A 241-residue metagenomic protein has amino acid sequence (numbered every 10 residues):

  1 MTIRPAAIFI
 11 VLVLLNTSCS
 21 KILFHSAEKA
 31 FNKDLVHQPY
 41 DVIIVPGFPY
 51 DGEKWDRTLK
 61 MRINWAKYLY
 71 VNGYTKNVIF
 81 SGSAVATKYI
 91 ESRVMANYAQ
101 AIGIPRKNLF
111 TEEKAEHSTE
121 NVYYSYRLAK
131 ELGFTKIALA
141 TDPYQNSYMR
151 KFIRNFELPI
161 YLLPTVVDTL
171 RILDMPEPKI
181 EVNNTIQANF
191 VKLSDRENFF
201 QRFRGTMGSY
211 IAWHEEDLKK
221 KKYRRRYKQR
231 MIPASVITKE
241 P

Functional and structural regions predicted by a protein language model:
M1-A7: Bacterial N-terminal signal peptides that target proteins for export
R4, T185, G205-G208: Alpha-helical structural elements
N16-S18: C-terminal motif of bacterial Sec signal peptides marking the signal peptidase cleavage site
S20-F190, R226-P241: A structural signal for short, hydrophobic/glycine-enriched beta-strand patches
T185-F203: Ser/Pro-rich intrinsically disordered low-complexity regulatory regions in eukaryotic proteins
F199-P241: Low-complexity, Gly/Ser/Thr/Pro-rich intrinsically disordered linker/tail segments
